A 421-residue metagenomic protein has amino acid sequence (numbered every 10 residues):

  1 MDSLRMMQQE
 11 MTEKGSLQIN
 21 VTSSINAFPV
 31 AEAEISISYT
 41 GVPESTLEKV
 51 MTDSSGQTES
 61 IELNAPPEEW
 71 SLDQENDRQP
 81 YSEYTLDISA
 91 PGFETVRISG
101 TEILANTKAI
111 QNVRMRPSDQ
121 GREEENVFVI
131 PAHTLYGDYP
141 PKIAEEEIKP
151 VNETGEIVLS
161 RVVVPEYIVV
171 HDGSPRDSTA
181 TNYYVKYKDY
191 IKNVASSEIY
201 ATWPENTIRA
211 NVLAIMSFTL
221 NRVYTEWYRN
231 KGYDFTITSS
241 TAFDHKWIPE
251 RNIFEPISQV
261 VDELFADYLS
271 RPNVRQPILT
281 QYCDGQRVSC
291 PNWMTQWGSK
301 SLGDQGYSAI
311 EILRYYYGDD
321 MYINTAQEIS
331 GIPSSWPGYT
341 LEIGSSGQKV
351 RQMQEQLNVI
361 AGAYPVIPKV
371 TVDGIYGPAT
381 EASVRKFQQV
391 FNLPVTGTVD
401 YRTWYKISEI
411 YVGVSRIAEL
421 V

Functional and structural regions predicted by a protein language model:
S3-T12, E32-S36, M51, Q57-L63 (+1 more regions): Conserved, single-site charged/polar hotspot
M7-Q8, T12-K14, Q18-A31, T40: Structural motif
E13, P29-A31, T46, S82 (+1 more regions): Short loop/turn segments at connectors of secondary-structure elements within structured domains
I25, Y39-P43, G92-E94: Solvent-exposed strand-loop boundary residues in beta-sheet-rich modules
G41-S45, Q79, G362-V366: Short, solvent-exposed loop/turn segments that connect beta-strands within catalytic domains and beta-strand-rich
V42-L72: Short, acidic Ser/Thr/Gly-rich low-complexity loop/linker segments typical of extracellular and cell-surface proteins
E68-S99: A short, solvent-exposed loop/turn motif at the edges and junctions of modular extracellular/periplasmic domains
